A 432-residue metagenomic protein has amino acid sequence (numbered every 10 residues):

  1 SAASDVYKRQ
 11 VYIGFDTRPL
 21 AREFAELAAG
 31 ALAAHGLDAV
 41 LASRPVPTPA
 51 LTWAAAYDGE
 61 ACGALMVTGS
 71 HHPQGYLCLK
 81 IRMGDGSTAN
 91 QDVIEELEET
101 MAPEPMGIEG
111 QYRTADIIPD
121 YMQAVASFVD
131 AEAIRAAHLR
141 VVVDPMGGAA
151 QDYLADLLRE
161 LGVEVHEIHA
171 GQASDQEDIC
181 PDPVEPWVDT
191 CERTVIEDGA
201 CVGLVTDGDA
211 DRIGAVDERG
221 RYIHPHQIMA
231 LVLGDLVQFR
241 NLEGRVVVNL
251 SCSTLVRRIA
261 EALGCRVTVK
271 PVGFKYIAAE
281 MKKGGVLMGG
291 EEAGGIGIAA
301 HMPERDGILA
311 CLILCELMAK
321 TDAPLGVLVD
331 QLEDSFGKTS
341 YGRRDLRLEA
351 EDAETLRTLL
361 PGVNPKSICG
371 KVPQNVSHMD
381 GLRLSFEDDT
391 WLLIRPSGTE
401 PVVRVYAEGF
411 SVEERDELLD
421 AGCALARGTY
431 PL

Functional and structural regions predicted by a protein language model:
A2-Y7: Short, small-residue-biased leader/transition segments that mark boundaries at the very start of proteins
K8-D16, R140-V142, G244-L250: Short glycine-rich phosphate-binding loop at a beta-alpha junction
V11-Y76, D156-V216: N-terminal small/polar loop signature for handling phosphorylated ligands or for N-terminal nucleophile
I13, L51, L65, H71 (+9 more regions): Buried hydrophobic positions in well-ordered alpha/beta secondary-structure cores of metabolic enzymes
S43, E96-Q123, E218-G290, I296-G297: Proline/glycine-rich low-complexity loops and linkers
L77-D198: Gly/Ser/Thr-enriched, mixed-charge loops and adjacent short helices that form phosphate/oxyanion-binding elements
N90, E167-H169, R221-R240, G307-C315: Gly/Ser/Thr-rich active-site loops/lids in small-molecule metabolic enzymes that frequently grip phosphoryl groups
V202, L242-L432: Phosphate-binding and adjacent anionic-ligand microenvironments
